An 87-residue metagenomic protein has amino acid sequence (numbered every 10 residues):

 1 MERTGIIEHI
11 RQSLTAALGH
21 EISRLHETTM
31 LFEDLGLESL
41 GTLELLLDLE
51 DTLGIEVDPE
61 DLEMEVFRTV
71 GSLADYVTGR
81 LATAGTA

Functional and structural regions predicted by a protein language model:
M1-S23, Y76-A87: Thiotemplate assembly-line natural product biosynthesis machinery
A17-G36, G54-D61, A87: Phosphopantetheine carrier-protein modules
M30-L31, T69-S72: Short, structural beta-strand-to-alpha-helix junction motif
S39: Catalytic nucleophile serine of serine hydrolases, specifically the conserved "nucleophile elbow" pentapeptide
L43-V66: Phosphopantetheinylated carrier protein domains
